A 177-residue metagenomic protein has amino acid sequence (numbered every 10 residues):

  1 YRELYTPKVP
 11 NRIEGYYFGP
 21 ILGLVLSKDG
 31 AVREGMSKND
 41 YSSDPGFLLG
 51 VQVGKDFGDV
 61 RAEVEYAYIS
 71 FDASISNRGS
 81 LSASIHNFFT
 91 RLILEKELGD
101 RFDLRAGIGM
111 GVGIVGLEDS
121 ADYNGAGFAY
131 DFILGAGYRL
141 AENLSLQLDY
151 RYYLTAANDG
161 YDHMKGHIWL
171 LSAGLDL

Functional and structural regions predicted by a protein language model:
Y1-F57, M110-V112, L117, I168-L177: Short glycine/proline- and aromatic-enriched beta-strand/turn motifs that initiate or cap beta-hairpins
P10-R12, K38-P45, N77-I85, A121-F128 (+1 more regions): Replace "Gram-negative outer membrane beta-barrel proteins" with "bacterial and organellar outer membrane beta-barrel
Y16, F47-L49, H86-F88, L104 (+3 more regions): Hydrophobic core residues within well-ordered beta-strands of beta-rich domains
A31, Y66-S74, F132, Y138-L177: Predominantly the C-terminal beta-signal and adjacent terminal strand-loop region of outer-membrane beta-barrel
Q52-S120, Y138-L140, W169-L177: Gram-negative (and chloroplast) outer-membrane scaffold detector with strong preference for beta-barrel transmembrane
